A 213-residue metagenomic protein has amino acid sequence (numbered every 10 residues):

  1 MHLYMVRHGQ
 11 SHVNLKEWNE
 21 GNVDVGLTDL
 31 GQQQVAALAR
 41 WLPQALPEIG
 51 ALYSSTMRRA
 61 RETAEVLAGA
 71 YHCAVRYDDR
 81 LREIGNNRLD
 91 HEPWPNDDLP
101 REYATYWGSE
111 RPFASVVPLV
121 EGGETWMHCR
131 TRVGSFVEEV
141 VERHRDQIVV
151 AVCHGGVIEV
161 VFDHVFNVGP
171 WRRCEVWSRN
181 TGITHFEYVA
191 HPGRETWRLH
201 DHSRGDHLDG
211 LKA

Functional and structural regions predicted by a protein language model:
L3, Q147-C153: Generic beta-sheet signal
V6-Y77: Active-site-proximal alpha-helix that buttresses catalytic centers in soluble enzyme cores
G9, G155, S203-G205: Active-site metal-binding loops of divalent metal-dependent hydrolases
H12, R59-R61, E83-G85, V157-E159: Short, active-site-adjacent cap segments at secondary-structure transitions
Q44-E48, V140-Q147: Glycine-rich phosphate-binding loop signature in dinucleotide/nucleotide-binding domains
S54-S55, T131, V152-C153: Short beta-strand scaffold positions
G69-G134, A213: Phosphate-handling substructures
C73-Y77, E83-D98, E142-Q147, D163-A213: Acidic, low-complexity terminal tails and accessory targeting/binding regions of phosphate-metabolizing enzymes
